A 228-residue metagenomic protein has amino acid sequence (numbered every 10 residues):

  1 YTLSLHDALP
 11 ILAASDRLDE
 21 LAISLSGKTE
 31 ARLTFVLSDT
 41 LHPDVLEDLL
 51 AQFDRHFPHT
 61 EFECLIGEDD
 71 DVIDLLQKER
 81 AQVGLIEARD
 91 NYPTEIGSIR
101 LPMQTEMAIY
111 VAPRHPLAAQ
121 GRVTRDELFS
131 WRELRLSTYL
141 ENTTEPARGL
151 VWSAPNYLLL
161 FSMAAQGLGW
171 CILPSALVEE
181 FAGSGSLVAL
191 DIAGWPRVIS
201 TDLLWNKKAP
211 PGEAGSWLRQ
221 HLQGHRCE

Functional and structural regions predicted by a protein language model:
T2-L9: Short, small-residue-biased leader/transition segments that mark boundaries at the very start of proteins
P10, L21-A22, V45-H56, W217 (+1 more regions): Generic non-transmembrane alpha-helical segments
S15-I23: A short, exposed helix-loop element centered on a Lys and neighboring polar residues
R17, Q52, D74-L75, E127 (+1 more regions): Well-formed, non-transmembrane alpha-helical positions, independent of function
E30-P93: Central regulatory/effector-binding core of bacterial HTH transcription factors
R32-V36, G84, L134, C171 (+1 more regions): Short, well-ordered beta-strand segments
Q82-E87, G169-P174, L190: Paired acidic/hydrophobic, glycine-rich loop segments that form the ligand-binding mouth/hinge of periplasmic-binding
N91-L168, L177-V198, S216, Q220 (+1 more regions): C-terminal regulatory
